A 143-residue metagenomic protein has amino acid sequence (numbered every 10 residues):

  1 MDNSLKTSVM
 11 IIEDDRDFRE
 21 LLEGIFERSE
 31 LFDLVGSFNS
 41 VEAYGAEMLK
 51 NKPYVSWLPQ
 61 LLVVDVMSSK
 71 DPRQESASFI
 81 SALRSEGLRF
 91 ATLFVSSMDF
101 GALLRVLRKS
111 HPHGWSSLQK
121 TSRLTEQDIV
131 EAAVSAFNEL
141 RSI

Functional and structural regions predicted by a protein language model:
T7, R16-E42: Two-component/phosphorelay signaling modules centered on CheY-like receiver
E13: Conserved acidic carboxylate
L22-F26, F79, L104-S110: Short, aromatic/basic amphipathic alpha-helical patches
V41, W57-E86, D99: Conserved phosphotransfer microenvironments
V41-K50: Short alpha-helical segment
L62, S81, L88-L107, L118-Q119: A short, hydrophobic beta-strand element within the central beta-sheet of small alpha/beta folds
W115: Short, glycine/charged-rich "phosphate-handling" switch motifs in NTP-dependent and phosphotransfer domains
Q127, E131-I143: The C-terminal output helix
